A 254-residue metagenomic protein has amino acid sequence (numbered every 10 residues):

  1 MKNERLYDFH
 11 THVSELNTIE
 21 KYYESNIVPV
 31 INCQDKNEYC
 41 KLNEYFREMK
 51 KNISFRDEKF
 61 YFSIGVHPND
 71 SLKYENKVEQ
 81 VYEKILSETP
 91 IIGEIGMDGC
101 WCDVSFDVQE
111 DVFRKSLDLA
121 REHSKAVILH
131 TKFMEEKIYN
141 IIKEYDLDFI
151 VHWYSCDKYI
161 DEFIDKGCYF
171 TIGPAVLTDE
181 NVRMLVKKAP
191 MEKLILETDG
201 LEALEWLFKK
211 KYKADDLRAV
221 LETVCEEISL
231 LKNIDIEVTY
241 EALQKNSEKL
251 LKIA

Functional and structural regions predicted by a protein language model:
M1-A254: Mid-domain alpha/beta scaffold segments of enzyme catalytic cores
